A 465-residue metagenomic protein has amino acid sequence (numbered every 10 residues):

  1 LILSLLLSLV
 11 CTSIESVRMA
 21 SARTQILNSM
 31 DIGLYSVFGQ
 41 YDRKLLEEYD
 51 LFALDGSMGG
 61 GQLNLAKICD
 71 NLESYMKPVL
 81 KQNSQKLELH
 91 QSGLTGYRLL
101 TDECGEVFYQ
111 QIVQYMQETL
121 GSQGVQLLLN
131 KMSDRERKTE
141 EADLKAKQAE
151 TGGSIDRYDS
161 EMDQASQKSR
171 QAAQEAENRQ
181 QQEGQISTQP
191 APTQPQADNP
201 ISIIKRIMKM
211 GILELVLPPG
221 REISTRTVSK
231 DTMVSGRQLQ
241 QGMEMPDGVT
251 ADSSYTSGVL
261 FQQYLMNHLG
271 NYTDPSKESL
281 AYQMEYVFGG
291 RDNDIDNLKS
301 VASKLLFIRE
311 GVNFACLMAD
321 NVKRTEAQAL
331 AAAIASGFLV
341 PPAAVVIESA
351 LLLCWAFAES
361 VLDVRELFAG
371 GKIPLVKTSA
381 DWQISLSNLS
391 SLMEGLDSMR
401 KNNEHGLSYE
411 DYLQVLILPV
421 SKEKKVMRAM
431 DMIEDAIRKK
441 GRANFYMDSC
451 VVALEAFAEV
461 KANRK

Functional and structural regions predicted by a protein language model:
L1-L63: Alpha-helical assembly-interface signal, strongest on the long, hydrophobic N-terminal helix that forms
R43, L51-K465: Long, compositionally biased low-complexity segments
